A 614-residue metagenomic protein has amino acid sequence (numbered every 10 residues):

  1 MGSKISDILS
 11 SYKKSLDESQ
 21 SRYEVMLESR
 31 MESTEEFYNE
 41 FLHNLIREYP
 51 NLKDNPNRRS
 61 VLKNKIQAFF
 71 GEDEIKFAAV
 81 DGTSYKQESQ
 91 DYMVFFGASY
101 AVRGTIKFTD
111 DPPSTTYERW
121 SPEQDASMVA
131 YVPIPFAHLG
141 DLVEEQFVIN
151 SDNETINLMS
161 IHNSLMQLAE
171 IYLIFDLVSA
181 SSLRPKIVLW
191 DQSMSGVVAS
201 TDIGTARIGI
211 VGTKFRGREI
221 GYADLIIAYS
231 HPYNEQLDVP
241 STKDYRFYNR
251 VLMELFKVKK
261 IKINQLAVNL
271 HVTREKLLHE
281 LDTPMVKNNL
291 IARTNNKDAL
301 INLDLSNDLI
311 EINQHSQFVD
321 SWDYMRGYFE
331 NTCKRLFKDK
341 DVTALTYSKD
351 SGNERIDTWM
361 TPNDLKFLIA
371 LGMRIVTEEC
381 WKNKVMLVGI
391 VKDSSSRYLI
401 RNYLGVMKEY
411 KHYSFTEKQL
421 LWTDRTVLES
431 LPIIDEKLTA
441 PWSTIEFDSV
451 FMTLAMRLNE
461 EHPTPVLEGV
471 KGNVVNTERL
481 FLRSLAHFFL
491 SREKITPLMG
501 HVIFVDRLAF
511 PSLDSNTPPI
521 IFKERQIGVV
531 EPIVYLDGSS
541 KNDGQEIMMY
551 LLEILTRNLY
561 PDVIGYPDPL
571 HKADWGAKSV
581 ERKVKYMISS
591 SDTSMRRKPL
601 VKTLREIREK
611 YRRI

Functional and structural regions predicted by a protein language model:
M1-K63, F69-F70, N150-I614: Long, contiguous domain-sized segments
S15-S19, R103-H162: Compact, glycine/acidic-enriched structural inserts
E74: Histidine/lysine/aspartate-rich catalytic loop segments that bind and position anionic ligands
F77-V80: Short hydrophobic beta-strand that contains or immediately precedes a catalytic carboxylate
G82-Q90: Short acidic, Gly/Ser-rich segments with clustered Asp/Glu that frequently serve as metal-coordination loops in enzyme
Y92-M93, T109-D110, I203, N402: Surface-exposed beta-strand edges and their flanking turn/coil or helix-capping segments
M93-T105, A206-I210, G405-M407: Amphipathic alpha-helical scaffolding segments
